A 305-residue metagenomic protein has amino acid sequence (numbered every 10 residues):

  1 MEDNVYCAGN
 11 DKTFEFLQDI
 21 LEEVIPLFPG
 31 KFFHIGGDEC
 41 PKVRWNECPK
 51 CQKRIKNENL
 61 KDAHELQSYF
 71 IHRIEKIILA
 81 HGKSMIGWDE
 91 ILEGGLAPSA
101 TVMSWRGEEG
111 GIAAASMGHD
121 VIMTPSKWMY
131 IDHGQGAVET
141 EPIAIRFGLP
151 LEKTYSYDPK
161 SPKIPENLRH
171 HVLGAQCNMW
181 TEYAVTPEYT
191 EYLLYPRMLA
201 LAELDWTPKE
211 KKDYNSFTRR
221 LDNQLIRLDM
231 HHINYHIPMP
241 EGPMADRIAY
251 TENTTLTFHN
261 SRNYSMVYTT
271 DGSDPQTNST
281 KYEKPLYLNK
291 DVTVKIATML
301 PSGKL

Functional and structural regions predicted by a protein language model:
E2-A100, S104-H119: Active-site neighborhood of glycoside hydrolase catalytic domains
E2-C7, I55-K61, M179-A184, E203 (+2 more regions): Glycine- and acidic
F32, G37-C40, Y195, Y264-S273: Hydrophobic/aromatic-rich, well-ordered segments within soluble, folded domains that form packed cores
V43, G110, Y183-V185, M266 (+2 more regions): Residue-level signal for secondary-structure boundary sites
K61-D62, V185, Y189, E283-Y287: Short, contiguous acidic/charged loop-to-helix segments that flank catalytic cores in large enzymes
S84-A100, W105-T254: Flexible, acidic glycine-rich loops studded with aromatic residues
P208, K212, T218-L305: Short, compositionally stereotyped local motifs that mark structural "simplifiers"
